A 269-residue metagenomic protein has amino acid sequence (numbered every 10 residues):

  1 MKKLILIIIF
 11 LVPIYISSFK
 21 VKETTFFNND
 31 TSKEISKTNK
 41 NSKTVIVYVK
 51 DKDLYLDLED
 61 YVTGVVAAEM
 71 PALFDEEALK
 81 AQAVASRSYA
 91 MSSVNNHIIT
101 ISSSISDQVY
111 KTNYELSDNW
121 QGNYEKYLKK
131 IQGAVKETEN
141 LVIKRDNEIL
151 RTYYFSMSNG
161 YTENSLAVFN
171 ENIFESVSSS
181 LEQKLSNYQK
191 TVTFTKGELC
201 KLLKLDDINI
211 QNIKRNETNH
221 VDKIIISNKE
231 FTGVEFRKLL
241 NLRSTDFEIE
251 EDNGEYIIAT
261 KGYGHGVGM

Functional and structural regions predicted by a protein language model:
M1-M269: Conserved, single-site charged/polar hotspot
